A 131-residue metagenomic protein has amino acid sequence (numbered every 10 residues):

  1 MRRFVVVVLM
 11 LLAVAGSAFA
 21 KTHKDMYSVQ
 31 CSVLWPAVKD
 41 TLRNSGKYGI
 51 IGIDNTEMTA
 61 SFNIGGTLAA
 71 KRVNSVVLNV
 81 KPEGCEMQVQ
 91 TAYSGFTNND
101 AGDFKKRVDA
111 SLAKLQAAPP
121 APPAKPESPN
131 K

Functional and structural regions predicted by a protein language model:
M1-F4: Positively charged n-region of N-terminal signal peptides that target proteins for export
V6-V7, S111: General helical structural elements
V7-A15: Bacterial N-terminal signal peptides
S17-K131: Ser/Thr-rich, low-complexity intrinsically disordered terminal regions
